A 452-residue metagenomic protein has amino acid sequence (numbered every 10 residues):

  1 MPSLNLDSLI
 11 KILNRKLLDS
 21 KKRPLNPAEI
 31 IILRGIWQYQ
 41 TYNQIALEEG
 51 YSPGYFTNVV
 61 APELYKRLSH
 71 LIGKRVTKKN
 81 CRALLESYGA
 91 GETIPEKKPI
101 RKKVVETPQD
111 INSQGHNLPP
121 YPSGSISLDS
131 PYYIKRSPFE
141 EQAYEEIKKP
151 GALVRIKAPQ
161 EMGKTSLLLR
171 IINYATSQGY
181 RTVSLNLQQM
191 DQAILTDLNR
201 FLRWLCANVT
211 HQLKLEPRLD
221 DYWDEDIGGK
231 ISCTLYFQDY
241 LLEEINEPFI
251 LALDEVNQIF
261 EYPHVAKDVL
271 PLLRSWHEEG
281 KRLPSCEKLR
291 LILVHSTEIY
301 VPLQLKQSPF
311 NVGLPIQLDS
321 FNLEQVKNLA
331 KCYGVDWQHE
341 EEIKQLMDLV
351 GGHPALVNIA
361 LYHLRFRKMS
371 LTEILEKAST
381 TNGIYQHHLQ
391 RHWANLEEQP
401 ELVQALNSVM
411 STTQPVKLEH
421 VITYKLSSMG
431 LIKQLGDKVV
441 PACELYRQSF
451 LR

Functional and structural regions predicted by a protein language model:
T107-P159, S166-A175, D239: Walker A/P-loop-proximal flanking segment of P-loop NTPase domains
R155, N173-I194, L251: Conserved catalytic segments around the Walker B and adjacent sensor/switch elements of P-loop NTPase domains
L195-R218: Conserved NTP-binding/hydrolysis module of P-loop NTPases
H211-L253, N257-L272, E278-E287: Mid-core helix/loop region of P-loop NTP-binding domains shared across ATPases and GTPases
L283, K288, T297-G313: Short regulatory helix/loop adjacent to the ATP-binding pocket of P-loop NTPases
G313-E342, A360: Conserved small helical "lid"/interfacial subdomain of P-loop NTPases
D336-L431, L435-V439, E444: Winged-helix-like regulatory helical subdomains adjacent to P-loop NTPase cores
Y446-R452: Short, amphipathic alpha-helical interaction segments positioned at domain boundaries
